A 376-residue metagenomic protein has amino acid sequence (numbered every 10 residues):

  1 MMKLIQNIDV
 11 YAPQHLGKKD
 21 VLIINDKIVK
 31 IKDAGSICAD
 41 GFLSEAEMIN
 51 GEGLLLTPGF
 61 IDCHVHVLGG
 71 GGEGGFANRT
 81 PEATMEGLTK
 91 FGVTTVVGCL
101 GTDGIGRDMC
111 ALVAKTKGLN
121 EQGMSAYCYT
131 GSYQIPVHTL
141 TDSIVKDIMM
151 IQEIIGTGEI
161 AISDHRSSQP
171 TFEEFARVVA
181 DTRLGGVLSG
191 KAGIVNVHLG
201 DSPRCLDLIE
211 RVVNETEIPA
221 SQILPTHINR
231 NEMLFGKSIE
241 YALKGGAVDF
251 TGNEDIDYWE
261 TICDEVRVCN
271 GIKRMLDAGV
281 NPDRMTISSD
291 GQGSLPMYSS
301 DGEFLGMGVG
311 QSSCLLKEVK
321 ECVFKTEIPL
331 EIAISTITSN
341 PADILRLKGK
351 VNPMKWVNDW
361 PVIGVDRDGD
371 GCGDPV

Functional and structural regions predicted by a protein language model:
M2, V10-T57: Histidine-rich, glycine-flanked metal-binding segment
I8, V21, D26, G53 (+8 more regions): Divalent metal-coordination and catalytic microenvironments
L43-A46, G51-A114: Metal-associated gating/positioning segment near the N- to mid-region
G71, G75-G98, D147-S168, V178-R183 (+3 more regions): Active-site gating loops and adjacent loop-to-helix segments of metal-dependent hydrolytic enzymes
A83-P136, Q152-H165, V187-S202, S221-T226: Divalent metal-dependent hydrolysis catalytic cores, especially in the metallo-beta-lactamase
D181-P296, F304-L305: Active-site core of metal-dependent hydrolases
D277-K355: His/Asp/Glu-enriched, well-ordered alpha-helical/loop segment that forms or immediately abuts the divalent-metal
P353-V376: Carbohydrate-active catalytic/glycan-binding domains of CAZyme proteins, especially the secreted or lumenal ectodomains
